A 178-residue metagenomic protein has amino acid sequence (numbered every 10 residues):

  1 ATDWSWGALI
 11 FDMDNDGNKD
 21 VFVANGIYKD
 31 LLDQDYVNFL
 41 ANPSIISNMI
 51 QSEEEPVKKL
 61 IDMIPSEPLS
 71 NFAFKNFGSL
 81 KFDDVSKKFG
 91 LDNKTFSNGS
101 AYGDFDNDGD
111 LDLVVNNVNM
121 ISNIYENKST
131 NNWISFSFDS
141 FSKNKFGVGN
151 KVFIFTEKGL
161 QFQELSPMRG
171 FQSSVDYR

Functional and structural regions predicted by a protein language model:
A1-W6, K94: Short, glycine/acidic-rich beta->alpha junctions
W6-N15, N98-D106: Beta-propeller blade termini
I10-M13, D35-N38, V115: Short glycine/threonine-rich loop-to-helix capping motif typified by GTGT followed within a few residues by an Asp-Pro
M13, G26, L40, S129-T130: Intrinsically disordered, compositionally biased low-complexity regions
K19: Phosphate-binding active sites in nucleotide-utilizing proteins
F22-G26, V114-N116: Residue-level marker for isolated small/hydroxyl-bearing positions within beta-strands of beta-sheet-rich domains
I27-P65: Short, conserved, GDST-rich strand-edge loop motifs in beta-rich repeat architectures
M63-N71, N76-F77, K81-S97, A101 (+1 more regions): Gly/Ser/Thr/Pro-enriched helix-cap/hinge segments flanking short amphipathic alpha-helices
